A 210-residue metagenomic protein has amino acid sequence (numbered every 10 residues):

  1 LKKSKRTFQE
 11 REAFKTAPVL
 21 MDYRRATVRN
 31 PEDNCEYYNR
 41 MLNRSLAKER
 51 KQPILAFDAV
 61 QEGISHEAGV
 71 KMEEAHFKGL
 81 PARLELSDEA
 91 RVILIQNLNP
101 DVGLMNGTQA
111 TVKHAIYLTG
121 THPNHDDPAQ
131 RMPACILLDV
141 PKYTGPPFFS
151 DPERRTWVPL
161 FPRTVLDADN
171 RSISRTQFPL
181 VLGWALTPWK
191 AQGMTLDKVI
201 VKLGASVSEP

Functional and structural regions predicted by a protein language model:
L1-V102: Conserved helicase motor core of P-loop NTPases
D88-P210: C-terminal accessory regions
